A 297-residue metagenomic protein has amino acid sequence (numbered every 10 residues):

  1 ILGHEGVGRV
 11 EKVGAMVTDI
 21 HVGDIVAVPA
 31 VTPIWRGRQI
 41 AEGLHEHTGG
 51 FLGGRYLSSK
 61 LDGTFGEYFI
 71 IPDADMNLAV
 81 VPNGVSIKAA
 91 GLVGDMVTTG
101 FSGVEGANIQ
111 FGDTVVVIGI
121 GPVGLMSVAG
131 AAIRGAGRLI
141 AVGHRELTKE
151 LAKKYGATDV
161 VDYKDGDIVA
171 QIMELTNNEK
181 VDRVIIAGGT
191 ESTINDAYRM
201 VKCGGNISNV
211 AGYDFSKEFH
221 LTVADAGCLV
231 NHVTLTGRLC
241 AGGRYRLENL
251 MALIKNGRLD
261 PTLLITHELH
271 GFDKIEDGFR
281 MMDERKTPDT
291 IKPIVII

Functional and structural regions predicted by a protein language model:
I1-A41, D62, P82-G84: Glycine-rich beta-strand-centered segment in the early N-terminal region that forms part of a ligand/cofactor-binding
V26, L78-D165, A170: Mid-domain Rossmann-like dinucleotide-binding core that forms the NAD(H)/NADP(H) cofactor-binding site
A27, D182-I185: N-terminal Rossmann-like NAD(P) cofactor-binding module of classical short-chain dehydrogenase/reductase
A30-A79, N83: Cysteine-cluster motifs in flexible loop/terminal segments that predominantly coordinate metals
G166, N195-R199, G243-I297: C-terminal hydrophobic helical "lid"/dimerization subdomain of Rossmann-like NAD(P)H-dependent oxidoreductases
T190-R258, I296-I297: Glycine-rich phosphate-binding loop and adjacent beta-alpha segment of Rossmann(oid) nucleotide-cofactor-binding
